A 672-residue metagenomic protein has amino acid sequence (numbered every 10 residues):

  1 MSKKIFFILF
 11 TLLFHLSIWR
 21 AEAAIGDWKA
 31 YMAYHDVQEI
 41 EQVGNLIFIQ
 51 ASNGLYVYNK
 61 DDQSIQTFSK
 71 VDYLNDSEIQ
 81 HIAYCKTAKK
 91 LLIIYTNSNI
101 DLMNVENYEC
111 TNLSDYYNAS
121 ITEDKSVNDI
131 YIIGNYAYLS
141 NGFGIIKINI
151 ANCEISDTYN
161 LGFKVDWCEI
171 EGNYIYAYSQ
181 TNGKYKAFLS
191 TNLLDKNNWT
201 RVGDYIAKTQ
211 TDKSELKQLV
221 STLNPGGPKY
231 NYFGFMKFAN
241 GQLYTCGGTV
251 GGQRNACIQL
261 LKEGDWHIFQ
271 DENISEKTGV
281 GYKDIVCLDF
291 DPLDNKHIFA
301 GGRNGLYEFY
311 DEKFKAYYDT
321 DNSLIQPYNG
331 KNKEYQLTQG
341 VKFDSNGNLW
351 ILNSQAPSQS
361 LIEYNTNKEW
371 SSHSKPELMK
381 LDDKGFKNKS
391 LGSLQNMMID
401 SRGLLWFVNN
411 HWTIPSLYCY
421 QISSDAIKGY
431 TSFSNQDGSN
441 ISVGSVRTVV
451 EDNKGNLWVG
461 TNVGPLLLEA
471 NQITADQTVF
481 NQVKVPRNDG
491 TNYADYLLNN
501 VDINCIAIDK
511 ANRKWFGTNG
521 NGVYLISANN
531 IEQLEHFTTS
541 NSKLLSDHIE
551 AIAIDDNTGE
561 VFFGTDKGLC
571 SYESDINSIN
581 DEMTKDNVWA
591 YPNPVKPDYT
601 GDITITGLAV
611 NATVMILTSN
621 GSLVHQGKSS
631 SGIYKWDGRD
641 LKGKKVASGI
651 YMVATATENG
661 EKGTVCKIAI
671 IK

Functional and structural regions predicted by a protein language model:
M1-D27, N348-W350, K672: Bacterial Sec-dependent N-terminal signal peptides
H15, M583-M615, I633-W636: Glycine-centered coil/turn sites that cap beta-strands in beta-rich domains
E22-V588, L623: Carboxylate-rich, polar loop motifs that coordinate divalent cations or form catalytic acidic clusters
E560, A647-M652: Short, conserved beta-strand segments of beta-strand-rich sandwich/propeller modules, principally
I576-D581, A590-N593, G621, W636 (+2 more regions): Terminal processing/anchoring signals of secreted or surface-associated proteins and related intramolecular
T613-V624, G643, Y651: Short, glycine-anchored, charge-dense loop/turn motifs used at functional sites
L623-V646, T657-E661: Glycine-centered tight-turn motifs at strand-turn-strand junctions
M652-K672: C-terminal tail/sorting-segment detector
